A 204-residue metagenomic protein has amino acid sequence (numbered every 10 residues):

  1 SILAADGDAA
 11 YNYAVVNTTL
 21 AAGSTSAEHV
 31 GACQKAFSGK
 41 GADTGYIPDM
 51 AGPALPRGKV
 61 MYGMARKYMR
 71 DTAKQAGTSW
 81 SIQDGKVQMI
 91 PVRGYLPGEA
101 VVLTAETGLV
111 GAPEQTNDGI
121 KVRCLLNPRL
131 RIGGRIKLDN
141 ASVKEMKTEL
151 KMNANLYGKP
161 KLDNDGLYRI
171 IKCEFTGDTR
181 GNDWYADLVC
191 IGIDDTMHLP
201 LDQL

Functional and structural regions predicted by a protein language model:
S1-D8, G119-C124, I170-K172, A186-G192: Oligomerization/assembly interface segments of phage tail-like spikes and tubes
S1-V101: Charged- and aromatic-enriched interaction segments used to assemble and dock large macromolecular complexes
A10-G23, R66-R70, K74, P91-K144 (+1 more regions): Surface-exposed, non-catalytic interaction/assembly patches
G52-P56, G108-G111, I170: A broad structural signal for short, well-ordered beta-strand segments within beta-sheet-rich domains
G77, C124, L156-G158: Generic recognition of flexible, low-complexity loop/linker segments
D84, N117-G119, R131, D163-D165 (+1 more regions): Extracytoplasmic
Q88-I90, K144-M146, D178: Flexible loop/turn segments at secondary-structure boundaries
K147-L204: Acidic, low-complexity/disordered segments
